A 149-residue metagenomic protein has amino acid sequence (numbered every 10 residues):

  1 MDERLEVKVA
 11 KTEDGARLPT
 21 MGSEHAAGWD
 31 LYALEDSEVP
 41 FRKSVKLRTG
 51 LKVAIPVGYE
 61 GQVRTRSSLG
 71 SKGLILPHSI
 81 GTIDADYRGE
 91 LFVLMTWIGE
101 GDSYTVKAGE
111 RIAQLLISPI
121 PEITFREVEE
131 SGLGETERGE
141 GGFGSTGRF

Functional and structural regions predicted by a protein language model:
M1-F149: DUTPase catalytic domain/fold
